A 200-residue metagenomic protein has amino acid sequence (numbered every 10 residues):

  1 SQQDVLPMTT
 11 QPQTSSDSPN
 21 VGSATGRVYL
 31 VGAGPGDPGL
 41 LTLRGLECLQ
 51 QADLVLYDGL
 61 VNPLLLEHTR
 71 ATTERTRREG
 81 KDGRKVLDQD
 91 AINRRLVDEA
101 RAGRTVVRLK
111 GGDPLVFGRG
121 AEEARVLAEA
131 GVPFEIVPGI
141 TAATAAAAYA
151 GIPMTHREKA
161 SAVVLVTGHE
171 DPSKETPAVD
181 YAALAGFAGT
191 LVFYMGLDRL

Functional and structural regions predicted by a protein language model:
S1-D17, T25-L30, A91, R101-V106 (+2 more regions): A contiguous loop/helix-start segment that scaffolds small-molecule binding in enzyme catalytic cores
Q3-P38, L43-I140, A145: Class I S-adenosyl-L-methionine
G111-F187: Class I SAM-dependent methyltransferase SAM-binding "motif I" and its flanking Rossmann-like core
